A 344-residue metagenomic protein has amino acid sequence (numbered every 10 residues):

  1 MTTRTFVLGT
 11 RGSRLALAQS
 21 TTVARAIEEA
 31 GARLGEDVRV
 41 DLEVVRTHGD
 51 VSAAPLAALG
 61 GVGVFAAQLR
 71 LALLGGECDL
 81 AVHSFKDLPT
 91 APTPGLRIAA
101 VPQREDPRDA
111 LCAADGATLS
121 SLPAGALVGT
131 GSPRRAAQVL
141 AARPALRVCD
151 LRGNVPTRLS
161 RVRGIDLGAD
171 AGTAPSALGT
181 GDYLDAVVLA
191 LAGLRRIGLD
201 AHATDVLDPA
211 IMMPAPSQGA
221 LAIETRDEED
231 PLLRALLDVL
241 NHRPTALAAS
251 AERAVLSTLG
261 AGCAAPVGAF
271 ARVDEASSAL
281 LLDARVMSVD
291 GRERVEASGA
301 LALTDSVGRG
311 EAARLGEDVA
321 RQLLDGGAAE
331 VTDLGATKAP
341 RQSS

Functional and structural regions predicted by a protein language model:
T2-R46, A54, A58-L59, A145-S344: Small-molecule-sensing regulatory modules
V7-G9, A81, A99, G129 (+1 more regions): Short, well-ordered beta-strand segments
L17-T21, V62, G75, F85: Short, small/hydrophobic-residue-rich motifs at membrane-helix boundaries and re-entrant hairpins of integral membrane
A54-L80: Short, structured active-site "lid" loops
G76, P94, A124, G179-D182: Structured loop/turn residues at beta-strand edges in well-structured enzyme cores
C78-V82, D185-A186: Short, Asp-centered acidic motifs that coordinate Mg2+ and/or phosphate in catalytic or ligand-binding sites
F85-L88, P94-L146: A conserved helix-loop-strand patch within extracytoplasmic ligand-binding domains of the periplasmic binding
